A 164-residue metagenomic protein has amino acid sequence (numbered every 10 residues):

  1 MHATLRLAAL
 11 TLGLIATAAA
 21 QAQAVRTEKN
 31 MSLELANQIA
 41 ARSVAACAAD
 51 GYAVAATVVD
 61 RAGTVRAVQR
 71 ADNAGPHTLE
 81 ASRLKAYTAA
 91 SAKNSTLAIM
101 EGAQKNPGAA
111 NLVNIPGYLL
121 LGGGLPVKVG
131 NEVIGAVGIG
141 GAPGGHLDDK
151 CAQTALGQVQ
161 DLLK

Functional and structural regions predicted by a protein language model:
M1-A3: N-terminal secretory signal peptides that target proteins for export/translocation
R6-T17: Bacterial N-terminal signal peptides
Q21-K164: Flexible, solvent-exposed loop/hinge segments and secondary-structure transition points
